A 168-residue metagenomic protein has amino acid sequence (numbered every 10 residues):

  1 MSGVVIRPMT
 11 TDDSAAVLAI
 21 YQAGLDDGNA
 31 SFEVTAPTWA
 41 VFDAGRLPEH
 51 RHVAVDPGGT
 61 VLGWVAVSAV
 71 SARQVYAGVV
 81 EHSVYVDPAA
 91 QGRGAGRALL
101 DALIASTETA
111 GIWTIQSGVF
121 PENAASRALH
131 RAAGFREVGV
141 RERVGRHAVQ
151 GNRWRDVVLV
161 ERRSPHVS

Functional and structural regions predicted by a protein language model:
V4-V17: A short beta-loop-alpha structural element at the N-terminal edge of CoA-dependent acyl/N-acetyltransferase catalytic
A19-T35: Helix-loop element at the rim of GNAT/NAT acetyltransferase active sites that forms part of the acceptor-substrate
Y21, H130, F135, V160: Conserved active-site tyrosine of GNAT-family acetyltransferases
A30-A89, L100-D101, S106, R163-P165: Acetyl-CoA-dependent GNAT
A66-A69, Q74, Q116-V119, R131 (+1 more regions): Conserved catalytic-core motifs of GNAT/GCN5-like acyltransferases
G78, R143-S168: C-terminal "cap" of GNAT-fold acetyltransferases
G92-T107, A128-A132: Conserved acetyl-CoA-binding loop-helix of GNAT-fold acetyltransferases
T107-V119: Conserved GNAT acetyl-CoA-binding A-motif
